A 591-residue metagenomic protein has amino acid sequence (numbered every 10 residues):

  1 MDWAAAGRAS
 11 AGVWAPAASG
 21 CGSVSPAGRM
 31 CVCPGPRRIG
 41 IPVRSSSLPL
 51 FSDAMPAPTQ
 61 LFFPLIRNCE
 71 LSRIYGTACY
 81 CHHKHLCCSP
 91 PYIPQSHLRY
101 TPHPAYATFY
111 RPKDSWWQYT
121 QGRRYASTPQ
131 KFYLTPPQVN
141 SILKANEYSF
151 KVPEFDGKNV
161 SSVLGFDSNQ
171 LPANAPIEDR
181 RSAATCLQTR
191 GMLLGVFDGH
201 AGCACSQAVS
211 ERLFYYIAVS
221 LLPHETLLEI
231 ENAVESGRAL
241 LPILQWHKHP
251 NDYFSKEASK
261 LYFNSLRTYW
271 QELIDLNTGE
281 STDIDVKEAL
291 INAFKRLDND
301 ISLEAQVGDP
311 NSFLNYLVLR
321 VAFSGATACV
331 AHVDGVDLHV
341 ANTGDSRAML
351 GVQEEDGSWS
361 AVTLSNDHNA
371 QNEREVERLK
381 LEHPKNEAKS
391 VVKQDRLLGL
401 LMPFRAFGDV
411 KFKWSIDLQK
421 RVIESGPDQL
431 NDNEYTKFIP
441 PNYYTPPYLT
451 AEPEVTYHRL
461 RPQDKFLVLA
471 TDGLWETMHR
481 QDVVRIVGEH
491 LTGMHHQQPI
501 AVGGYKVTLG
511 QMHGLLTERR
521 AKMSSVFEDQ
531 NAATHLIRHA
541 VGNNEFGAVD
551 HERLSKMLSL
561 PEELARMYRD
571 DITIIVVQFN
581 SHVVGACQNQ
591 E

Functional and structural regions predicted by a protein language model:
D2-V24, G28-V43, S47-H97: N-terminal chloroplast transit peptides
D2-W3, P56-L71, G76, Y92 (+1 more regions): PP2C/PPM-type serine/threonine phosphatase catalytic core, specifically the conserved beta-strand-loop-alpha-helix
